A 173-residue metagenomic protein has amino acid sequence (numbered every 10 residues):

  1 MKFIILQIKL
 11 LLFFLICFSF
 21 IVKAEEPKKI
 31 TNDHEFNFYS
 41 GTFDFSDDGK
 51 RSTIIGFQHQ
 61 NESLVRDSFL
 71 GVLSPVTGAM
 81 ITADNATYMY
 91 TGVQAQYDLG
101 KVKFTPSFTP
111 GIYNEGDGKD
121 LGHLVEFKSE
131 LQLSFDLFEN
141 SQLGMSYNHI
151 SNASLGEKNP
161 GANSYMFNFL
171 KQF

Functional and structural regions predicted by a protein language model:
M1-T31: Cleavable N-terminal export/targeting peptides
A24-D33, D47, S63-L73, D98-F104 (+1 more regions): Short loop/turn motifs that connect adjacent beta-strands in outer-membrane beta-barrel proteins
E35-D44, L70-T82, T105-N114, S146-S151: Transmembrane beta-strand segments that form the barrel wall of outer-membrane beta-barrel proteins
F43-T53, A79-Y90, D117-L124, S154-A162: Solvent-exposed loop/turn segments connecting transmembrane beta-strands in outer-membrane beta-barrel proteins
R51-F57, F135, P160-F173: Outer-membrane beta-barrel "beta-signal"
H59-N61, A95-Y97, F135, H149 (+1 more regions): Residue-level signature of outer-membrane beta-barrel architecture
D84-F108: Helix-adjacent hinge/juxtasegments
K103-S129: Mid-chain, well-packed structural core segment of small domains
